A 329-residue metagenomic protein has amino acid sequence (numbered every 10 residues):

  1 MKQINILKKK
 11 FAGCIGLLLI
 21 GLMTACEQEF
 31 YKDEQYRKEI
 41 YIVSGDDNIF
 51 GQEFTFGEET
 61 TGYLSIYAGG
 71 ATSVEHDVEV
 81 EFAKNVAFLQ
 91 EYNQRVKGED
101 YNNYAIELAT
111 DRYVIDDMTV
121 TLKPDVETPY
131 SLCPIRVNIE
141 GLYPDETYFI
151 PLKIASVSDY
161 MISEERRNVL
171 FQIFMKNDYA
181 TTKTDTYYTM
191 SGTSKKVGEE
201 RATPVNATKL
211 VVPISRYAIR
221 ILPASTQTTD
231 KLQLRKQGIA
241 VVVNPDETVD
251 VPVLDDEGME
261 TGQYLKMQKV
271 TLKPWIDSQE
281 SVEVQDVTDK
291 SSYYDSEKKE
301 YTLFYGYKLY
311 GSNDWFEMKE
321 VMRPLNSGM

Functional and structural regions predicted by a protein language model:
M1-K8: N-terminal secretory signal peptides that target proteins for export/translocation
K9-L17: Sec-dependent signal peptide recognition, specifically the positively charged N-region followed immediately by
L22-A25: C-terminal motif of bacterial Sec signal peptides marking the signal peptidase cleavage site
E27-M118, Y130-F149, A155-M329: Intrinsically disordered, low-complexity regulatory regions in eukaryotic proteins
P124-P129: Acidic, turn/loop-rich segments in luminal/extracellular domains of secretory-pathway and cell-surface proteins
